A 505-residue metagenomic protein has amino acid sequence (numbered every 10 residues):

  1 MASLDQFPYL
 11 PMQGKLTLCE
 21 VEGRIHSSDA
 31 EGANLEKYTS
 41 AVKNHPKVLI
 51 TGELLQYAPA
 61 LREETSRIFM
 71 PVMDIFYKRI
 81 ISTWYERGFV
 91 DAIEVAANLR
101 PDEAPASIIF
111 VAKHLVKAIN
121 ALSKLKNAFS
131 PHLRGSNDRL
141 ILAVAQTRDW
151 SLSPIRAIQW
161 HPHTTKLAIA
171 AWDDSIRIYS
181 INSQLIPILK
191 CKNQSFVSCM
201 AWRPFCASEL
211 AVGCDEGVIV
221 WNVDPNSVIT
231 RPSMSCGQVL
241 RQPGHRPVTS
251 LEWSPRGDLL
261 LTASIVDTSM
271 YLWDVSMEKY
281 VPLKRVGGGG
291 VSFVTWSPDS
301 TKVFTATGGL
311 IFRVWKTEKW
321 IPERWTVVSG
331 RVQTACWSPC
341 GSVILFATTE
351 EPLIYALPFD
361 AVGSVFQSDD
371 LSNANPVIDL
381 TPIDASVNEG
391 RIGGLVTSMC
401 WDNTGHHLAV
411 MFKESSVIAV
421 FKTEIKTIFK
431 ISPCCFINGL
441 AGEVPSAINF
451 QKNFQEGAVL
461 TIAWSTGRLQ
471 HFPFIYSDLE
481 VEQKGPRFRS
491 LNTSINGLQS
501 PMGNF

Functional and structural regions predicted by a protein language model:
A2-F505: WD40-repeat beta-propeller superdomains and closely related acidic/aromatic-rich repeat-like regions
